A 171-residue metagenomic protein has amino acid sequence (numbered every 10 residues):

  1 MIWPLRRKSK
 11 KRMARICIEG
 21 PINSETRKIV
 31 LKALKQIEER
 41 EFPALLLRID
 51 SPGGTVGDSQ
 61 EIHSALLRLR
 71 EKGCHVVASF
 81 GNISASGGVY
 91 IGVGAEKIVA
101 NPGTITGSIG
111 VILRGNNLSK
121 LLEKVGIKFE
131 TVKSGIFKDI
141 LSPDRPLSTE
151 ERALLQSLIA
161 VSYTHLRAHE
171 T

Functional and structural regions predicted by a protein language model:
R7-I29, S51: STAS-typified acidic loop motif
I16, V30, L47, G92 (+2 more regions): Terminal peptide-recognition signature
P21-N23, S51-V56, I83-S86, T104-S108 (+1 more regions): Solvent-exposed loop/turn segments at secondary-structure junctions within structured extracellular/periplasmic domains
N23-P43: A short, well-ordered alpha-helical element
F42-G57, V77-G81: Short, glycine-/small-residue-enriched flexible loop/hinge segments at domain edges that mediate gating
E61, L69-L122: Glycine-rich beta-to-alpha active-site loop
T106, G110, K120-S148: Gly/Ser/Thr-rich loop/hinge elements
T164-T171: Conserved small/polar residues in nucleotide/adenosyl-binding loops
